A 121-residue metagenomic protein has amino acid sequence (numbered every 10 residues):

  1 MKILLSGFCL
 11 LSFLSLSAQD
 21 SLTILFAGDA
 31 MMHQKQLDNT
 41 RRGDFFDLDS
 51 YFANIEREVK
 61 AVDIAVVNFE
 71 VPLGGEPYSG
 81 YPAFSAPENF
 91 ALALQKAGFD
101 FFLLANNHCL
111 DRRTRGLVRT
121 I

Functional and structural regions predicted by a protein language model:
M1-Q19: Bacterial Sec-dependent N-terminal signal peptides
A18-I121: Acidic, metal/ion-coordinating pockets
